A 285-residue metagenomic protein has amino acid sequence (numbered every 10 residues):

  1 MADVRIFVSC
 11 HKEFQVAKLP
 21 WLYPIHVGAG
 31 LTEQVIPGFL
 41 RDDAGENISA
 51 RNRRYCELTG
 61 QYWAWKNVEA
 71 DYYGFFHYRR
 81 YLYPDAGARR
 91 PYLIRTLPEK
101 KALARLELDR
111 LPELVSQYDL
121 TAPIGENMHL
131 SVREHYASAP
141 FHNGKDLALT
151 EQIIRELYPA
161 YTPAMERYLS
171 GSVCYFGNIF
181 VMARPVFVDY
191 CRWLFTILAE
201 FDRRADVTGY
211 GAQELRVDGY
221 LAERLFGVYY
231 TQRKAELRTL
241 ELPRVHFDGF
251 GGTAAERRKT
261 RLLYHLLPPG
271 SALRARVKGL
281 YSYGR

Functional and structural regions predicted by a protein language model:
M1-R285: ER/Golgi luminal nucleotide-sugar-dependent glycosyltransferases, focusing on the catalytic module
